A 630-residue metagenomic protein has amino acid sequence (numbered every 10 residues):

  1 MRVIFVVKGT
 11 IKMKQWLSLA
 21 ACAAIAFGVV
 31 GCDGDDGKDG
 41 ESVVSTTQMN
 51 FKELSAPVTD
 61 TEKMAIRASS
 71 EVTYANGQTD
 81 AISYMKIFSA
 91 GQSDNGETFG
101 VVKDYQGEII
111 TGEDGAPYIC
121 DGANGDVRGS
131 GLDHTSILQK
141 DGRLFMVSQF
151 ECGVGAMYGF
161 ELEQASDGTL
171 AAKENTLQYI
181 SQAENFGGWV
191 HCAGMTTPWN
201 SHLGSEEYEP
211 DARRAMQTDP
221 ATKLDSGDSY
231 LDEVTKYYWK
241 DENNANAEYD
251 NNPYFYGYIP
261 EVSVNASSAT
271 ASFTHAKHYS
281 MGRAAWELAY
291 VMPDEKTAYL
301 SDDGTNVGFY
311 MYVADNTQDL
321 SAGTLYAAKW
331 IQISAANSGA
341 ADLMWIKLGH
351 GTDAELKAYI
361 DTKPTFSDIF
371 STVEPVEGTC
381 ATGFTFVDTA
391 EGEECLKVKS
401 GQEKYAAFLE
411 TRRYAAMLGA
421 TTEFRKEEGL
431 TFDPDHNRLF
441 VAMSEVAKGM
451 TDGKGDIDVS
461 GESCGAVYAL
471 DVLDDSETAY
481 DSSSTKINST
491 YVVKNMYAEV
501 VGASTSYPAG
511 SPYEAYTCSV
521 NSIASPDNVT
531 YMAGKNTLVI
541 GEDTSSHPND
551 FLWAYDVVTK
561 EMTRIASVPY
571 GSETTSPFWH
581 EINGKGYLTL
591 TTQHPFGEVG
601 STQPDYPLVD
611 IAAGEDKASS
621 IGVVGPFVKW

Functional and structural regions predicted by a protein language model:
M1-K12: Short, Lys/Arg-enriched N-terminal segments with co-localized hydrophobic residues within the first ~10-30 amino acids
I4, A21-F27, E499: Intrinsic disorder/low-complexity segments
V6-K8, L17, D39-V43: Intrinsically disordered low-complexity regions specifically enriched for long asparagine
G9-T10, G31, F370, E374: Prokaryotic Sec-type signal peptides and long signal-anchor helices with extended Leu/Ile/Val-rich h-regions
K14-C22: Sec-dependent signal peptide recognition, specifically the positively charged N-region followed immediately by
I25-T47: Bacterial Sec-dependent N-terminal signal peptides
E41-W630: Conserved small-residue
